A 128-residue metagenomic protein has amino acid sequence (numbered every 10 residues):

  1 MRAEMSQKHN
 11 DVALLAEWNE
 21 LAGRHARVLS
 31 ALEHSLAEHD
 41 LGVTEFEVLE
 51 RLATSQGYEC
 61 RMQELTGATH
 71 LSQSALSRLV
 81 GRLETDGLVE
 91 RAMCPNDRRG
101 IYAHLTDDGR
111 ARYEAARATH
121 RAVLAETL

Functional and structural regions predicted by a protein language model:
M1-H39, D86: N-terminal leader segment of winged-helix/HTH proteins
N10-A13, L41, C60, L105: Alpha-helical hairpin
L15-A22, A26, H70, R110 (+1 more regions): Short amphipathic alpha-helical segments with heptad-repeat character
S30-S72: N-terminal helix-turn-helix DNA-binding core of bacterial DNA-binding proteins
M62, V80-G81: Short, hydrophobic-biased segments on the C-terminal half of alpha helices that form "recognition helices"
G81-L128: Charged, amphipathic alpha-helical coiled-coil/dimerization segments
